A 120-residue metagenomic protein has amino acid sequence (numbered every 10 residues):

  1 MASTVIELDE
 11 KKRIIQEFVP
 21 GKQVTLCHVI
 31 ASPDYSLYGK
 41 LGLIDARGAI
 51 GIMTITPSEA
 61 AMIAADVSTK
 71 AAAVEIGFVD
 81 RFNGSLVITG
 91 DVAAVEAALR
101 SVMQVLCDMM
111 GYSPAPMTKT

Functional and structural regions predicted by a protein language model:
M1-A65, T69-F82, T89-V92, E96-T120: Positively charged, small/polar-rich N-terminal and surface patches that mediate targeting and assembly and bind
